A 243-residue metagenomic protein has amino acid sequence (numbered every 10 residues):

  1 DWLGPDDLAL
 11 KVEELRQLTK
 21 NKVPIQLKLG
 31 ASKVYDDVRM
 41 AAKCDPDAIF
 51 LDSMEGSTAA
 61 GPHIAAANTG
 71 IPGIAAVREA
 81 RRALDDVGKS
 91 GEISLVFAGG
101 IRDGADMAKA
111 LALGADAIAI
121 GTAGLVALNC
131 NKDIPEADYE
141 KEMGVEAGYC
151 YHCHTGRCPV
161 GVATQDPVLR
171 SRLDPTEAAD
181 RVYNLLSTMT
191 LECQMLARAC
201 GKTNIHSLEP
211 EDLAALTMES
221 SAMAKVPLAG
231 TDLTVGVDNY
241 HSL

Functional and structural regions predicted by a protein language model:
D1-R170: Glycine-rich phosphate/ribose-binding loops and adjacent secondary-structure elements that form binding surfaces
L169-L243: C-terminal extensions of enzymes
